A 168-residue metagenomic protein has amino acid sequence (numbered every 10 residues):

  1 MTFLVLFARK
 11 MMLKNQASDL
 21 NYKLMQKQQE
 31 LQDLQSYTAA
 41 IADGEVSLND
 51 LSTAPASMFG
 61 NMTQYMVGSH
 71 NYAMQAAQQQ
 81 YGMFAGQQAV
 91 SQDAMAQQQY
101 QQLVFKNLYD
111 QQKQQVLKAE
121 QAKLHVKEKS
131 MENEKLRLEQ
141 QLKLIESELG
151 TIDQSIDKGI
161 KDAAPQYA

Functional and structural regions predicted by a protein language model:
M1-N49, V90-A168: Amphipathic alpha-helical polymerization modules
L31-A73: Extended alpha-helical coiled-coil "stalk/arm" regions that act as elongated linkers or oligomerization scaffolds
G60-D93: Acidic, Ser/Thr/Gly/Pro-rich low-complexity segments that form flexible
